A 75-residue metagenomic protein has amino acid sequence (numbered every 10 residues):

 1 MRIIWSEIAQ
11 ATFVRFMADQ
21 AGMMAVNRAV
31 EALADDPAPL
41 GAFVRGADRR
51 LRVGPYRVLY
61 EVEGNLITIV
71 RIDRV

Functional and structural regions predicted by a protein language model:
R2-I3, V14-R15, Q20-M23, V53-R57 (+1 more regions): Enriched for short, Lys/Arg-rich terminal
W5-A9: Basic, amphipathic "hinge/linker" alpha-helix immediately C-terminal to the N-terminal HTH DNA-binding motif
N27-V53: A short, surface-exposed loop/turn module that caps and links secondary-structure elements
